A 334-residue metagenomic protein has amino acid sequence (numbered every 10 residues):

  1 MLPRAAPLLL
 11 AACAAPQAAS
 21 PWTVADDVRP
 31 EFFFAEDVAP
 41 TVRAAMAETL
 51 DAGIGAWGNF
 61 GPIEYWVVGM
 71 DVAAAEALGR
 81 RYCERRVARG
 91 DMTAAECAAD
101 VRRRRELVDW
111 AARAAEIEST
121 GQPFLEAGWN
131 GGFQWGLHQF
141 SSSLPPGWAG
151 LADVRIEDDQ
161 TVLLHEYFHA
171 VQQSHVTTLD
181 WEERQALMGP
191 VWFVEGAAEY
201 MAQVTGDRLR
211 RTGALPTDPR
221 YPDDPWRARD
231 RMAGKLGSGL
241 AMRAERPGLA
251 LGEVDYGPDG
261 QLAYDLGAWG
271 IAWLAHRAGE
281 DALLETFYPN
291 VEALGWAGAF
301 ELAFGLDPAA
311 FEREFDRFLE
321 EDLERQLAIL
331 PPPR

Functional and structural regions predicted by a protein language model:
M1-L8: Sec-dependent signal peptide recognition, specifically the positively charged N-region followed immediately by
P16-P21: Boundary at the C-terminal end of the N-terminal hydrophobic targeting segment
W22-P40, S142-A149, W296-A297: Acidic/histidine-rich, surface-exposed loop or edge segments in extracytoplasmic proteins
F34-E126, Q160, L164-Y167, S174 (+1 more regions): Zn2+-dependent metallopeptidase catalytic core
V101-Q122, E126-A127, G131, L137-G147 (+3 more regions): Surface-exposed intrinsically disordered loops and tails
T120-D230: Zinc-dependent metallopeptidase catalytic helix centered on the HExxH motif and its immediate flanking segment
D180-G267, R277, F287-P333: Acidic/His/Gly-enriched intrinsically disordered linker/tail segments that often contain short helix/coil "MoRF-like"
